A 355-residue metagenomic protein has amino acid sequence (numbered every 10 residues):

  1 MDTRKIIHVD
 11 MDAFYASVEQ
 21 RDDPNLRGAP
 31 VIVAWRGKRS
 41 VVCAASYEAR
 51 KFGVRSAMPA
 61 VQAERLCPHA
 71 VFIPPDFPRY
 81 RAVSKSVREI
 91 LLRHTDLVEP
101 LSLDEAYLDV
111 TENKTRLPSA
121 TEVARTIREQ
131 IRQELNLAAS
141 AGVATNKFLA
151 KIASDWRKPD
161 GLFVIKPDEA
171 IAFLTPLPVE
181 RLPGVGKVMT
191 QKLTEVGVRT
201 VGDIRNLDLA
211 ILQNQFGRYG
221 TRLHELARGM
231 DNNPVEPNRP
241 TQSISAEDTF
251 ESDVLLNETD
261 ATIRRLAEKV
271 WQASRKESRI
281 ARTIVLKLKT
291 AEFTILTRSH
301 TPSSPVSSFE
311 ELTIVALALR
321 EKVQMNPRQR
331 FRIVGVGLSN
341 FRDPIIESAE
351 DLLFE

Functional and structural regions predicted by a protein language model:
M1-Q215, Y219-R222, L338, R342-E355: Gly/Gly-Pro- and Ser/Thr-rich, intrinsically disordered tail segments characteristic of DNA damage-repair and tolerance
H8, R181, M189-I333, L338-F354: DNA-contacting surface of Y-family translesion DNA polymerases
